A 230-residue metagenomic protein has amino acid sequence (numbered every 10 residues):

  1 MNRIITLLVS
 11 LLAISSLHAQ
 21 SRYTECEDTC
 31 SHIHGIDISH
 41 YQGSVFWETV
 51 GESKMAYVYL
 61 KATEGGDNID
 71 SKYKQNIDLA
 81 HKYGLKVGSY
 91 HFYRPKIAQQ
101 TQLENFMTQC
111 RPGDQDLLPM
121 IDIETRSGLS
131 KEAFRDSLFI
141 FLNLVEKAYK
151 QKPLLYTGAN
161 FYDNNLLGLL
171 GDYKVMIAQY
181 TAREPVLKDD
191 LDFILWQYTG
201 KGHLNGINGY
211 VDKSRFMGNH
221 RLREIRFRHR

Functional and structural regions predicted by a protein language model:
M1-S21: Bacterial Sec-dependent N-terminal signal peptides
Q20-T63: Boundary/entry segment of secreted carbohydrate-active catalytic domains
Y23-G35, L170-R230: Functionally critical loop-and-helix segments that line ligand-binding/catalytic clefts of soluble enzyme domains
G35-D37, A56-K61, K86-H91, L117-I123 (+3 more regions): Structural recognition of the beta-strand scaffold that forms the well-ordered cores of secreted hydrolase catalytic
I36-F46, A62-K72, F92-T101, S127-E132 (+1 more regions): Acidic-and-aromatic substrate-binding clefts and catalytic sites of carbohydrate-active enzymes
V45-K54, K72-G84, F106-Q115, L187-D190: Acidic (Asp/Glu)-rich catalytic clusters
V50, A80, I121, V145 (+1 more regions): Conserved, mostly hydrophobic/aromatic
L117-D190: Catalytic domains of cell-wall/extracellular-matrix polysaccharide-remodeling enzymes, centered on de-N-acetylation
